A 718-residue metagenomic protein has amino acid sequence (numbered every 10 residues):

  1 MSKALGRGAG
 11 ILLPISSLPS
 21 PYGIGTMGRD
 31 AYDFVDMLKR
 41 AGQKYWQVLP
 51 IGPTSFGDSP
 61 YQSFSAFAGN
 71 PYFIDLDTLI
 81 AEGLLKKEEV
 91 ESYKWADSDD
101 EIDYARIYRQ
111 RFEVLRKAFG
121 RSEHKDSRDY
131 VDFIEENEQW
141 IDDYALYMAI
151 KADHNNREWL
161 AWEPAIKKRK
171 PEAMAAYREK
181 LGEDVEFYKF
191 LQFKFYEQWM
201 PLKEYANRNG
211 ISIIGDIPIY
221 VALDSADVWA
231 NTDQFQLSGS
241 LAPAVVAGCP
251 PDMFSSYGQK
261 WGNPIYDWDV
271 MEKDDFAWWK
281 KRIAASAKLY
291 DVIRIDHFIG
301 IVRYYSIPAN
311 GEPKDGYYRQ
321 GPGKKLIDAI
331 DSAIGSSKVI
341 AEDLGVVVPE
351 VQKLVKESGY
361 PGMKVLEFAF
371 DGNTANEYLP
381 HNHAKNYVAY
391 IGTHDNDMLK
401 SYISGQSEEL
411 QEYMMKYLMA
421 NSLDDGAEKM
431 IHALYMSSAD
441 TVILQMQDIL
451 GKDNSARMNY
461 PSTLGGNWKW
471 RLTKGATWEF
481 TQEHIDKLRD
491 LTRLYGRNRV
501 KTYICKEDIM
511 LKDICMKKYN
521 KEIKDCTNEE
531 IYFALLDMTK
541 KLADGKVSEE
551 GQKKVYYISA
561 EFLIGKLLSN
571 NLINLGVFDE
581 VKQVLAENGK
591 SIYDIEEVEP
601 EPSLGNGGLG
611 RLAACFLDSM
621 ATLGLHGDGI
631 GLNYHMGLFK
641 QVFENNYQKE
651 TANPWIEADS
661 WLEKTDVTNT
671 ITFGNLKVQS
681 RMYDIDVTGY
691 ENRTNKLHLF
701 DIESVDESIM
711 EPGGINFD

Functional and structural regions predicted by a protein language model:
S2-R7, P14, S20, D58-F193 (+3 more regions): Alpha-amylase-like alpha-glycosidases and glucanotransferases acting on alpha-linked glucans and related
A4, R29-T54, K288-Y290: Catalytic domains of carbohydrate-active enzymes, especially glycoside hydrolases
G10, P14-D33, L567, S603-G607: N-terminal catalytic cores of NTP/NDP-binding nucleotidyl/phosphoryl-transfer enzymes
L13-I15, Q47-G52, G215-I217, D296-H297 (+7 more regions): Glycine-rich, histidine-containing beta strand-loop boundary motifs that form or position
T54-G57, Y220-D224, V348-P349, T374 (+1 more regions): Beta-rich nucleic-acid/ligand-interaction surfaces
Y188, Q192-V221: Conserved, well-ordered alpha-helix/loop/beta-strand core segments that scaffold catalytic motifs
K501-D718: A conserved ligand/cofactor-binding region detector
